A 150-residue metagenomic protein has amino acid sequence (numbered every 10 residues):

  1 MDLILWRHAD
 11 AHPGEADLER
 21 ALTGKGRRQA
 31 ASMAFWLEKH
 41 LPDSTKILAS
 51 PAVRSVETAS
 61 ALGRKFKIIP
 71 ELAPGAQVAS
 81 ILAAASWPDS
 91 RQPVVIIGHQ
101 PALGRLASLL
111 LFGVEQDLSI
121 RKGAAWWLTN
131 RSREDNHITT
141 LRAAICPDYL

Functional and structural regions predicted by a protein language model:
D2-A79, E115-G123: Active-site-proximal alpha-helix that buttresses catalytic centers in soluble enzyme cores
L3, T45, S90-G98: Generic beta-sheet signal
L5-A11, I96-L103: Histidine-centered catalytic micro-motifs
Q77-V94, A102: Internal catalytic or translocation cores that form aromatic/hydrophobic pockets or channels for amphipathic metabolites
A102-A107, L150: Extended, charge-rich low-complexity interaction segments
V114-T140, P147-Y149: Domain-level recognition of soluble alpha/beta enzyme cores, biased toward histidine phosphatases/phosphomutases
